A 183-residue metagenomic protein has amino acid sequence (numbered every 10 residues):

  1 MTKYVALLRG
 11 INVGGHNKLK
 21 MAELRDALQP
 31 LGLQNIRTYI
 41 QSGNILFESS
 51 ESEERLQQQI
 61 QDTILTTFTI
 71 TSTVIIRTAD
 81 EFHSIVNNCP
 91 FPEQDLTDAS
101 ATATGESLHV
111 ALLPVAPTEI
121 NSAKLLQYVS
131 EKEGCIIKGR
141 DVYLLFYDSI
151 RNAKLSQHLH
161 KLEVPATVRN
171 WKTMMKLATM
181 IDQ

Functional and structural regions predicted by a protein language model:
T2-S42, L46-Q183: Surface-exposed, charge/polar-rich loops and edge strands
